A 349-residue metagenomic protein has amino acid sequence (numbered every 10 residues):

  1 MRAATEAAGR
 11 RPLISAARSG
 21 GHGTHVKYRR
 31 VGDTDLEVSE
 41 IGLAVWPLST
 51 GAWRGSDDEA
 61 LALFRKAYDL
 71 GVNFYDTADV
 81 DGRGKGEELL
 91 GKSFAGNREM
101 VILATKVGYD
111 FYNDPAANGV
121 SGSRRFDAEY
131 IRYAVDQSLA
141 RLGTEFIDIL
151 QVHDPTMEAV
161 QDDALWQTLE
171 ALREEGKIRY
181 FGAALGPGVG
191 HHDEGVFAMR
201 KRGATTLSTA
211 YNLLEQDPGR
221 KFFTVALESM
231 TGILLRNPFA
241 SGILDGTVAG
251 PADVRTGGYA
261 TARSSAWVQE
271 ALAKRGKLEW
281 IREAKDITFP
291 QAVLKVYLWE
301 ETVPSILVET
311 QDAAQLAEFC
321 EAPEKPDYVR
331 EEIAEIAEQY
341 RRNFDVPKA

Functional and structural regions predicted by a protein language model:
E6-T105: N-terminal binding-site loop/beta-alpha segment at the start of enzyme catalytic domains that lines or forms
V31, L43, A60, Y75 (+9 more regions): Conserved, mostly hydrophobic/aromatic
D33-D35, K92-E99, L139-G143, R173 (+1 more regions): Acidic (Asp/Glu)-rich catalytic clusters
W46-D58, A117-E129, E158, G188: Active-site mouth loops of central-metabolism enzymes
R54-A67, F126-L142, V189-A198: Short, acidic/polar
M100-Y112, T209: A short, structured active-site edge motif that brings together acidic residues
L139-E158: Active-site groove signature of glycoside hydrolases
P155-K348: Beta/alpha (TIM)-barrel catalytic core signal, keyed to glycine-rich beta->alpha loops juxtaposed to Asp/Glu that bind
